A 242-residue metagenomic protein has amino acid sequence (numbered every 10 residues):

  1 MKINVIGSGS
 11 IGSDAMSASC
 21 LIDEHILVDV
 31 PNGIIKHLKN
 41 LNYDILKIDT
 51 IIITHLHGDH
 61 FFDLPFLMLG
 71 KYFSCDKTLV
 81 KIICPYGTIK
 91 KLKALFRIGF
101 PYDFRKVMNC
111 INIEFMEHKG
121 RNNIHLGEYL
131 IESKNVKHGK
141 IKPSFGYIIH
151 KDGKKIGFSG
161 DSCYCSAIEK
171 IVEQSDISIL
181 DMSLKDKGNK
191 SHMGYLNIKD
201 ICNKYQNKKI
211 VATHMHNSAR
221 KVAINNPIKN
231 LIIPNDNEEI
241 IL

Functional and structural regions predicted by a protein language model:
M1-L41, S144-G160, I177: Conserved beta-strand hairpin/beta-sheet module of binuclear metal-dependent hydrolase folds, prominently
S13-A15, C110-N112, E117-K185: Active-site-proximal loop/helix segment associated with metal-binding centers of metalloenzymes
L27-P31, D49-H55, D59, C84-P85 (+4 more regions): Active-site neighborhood of phospho(di)ester-bond hydrolases with catalytic His/Asp-centered motifs
G33, G58, I89, H138 (+2 more regions): Residue-level marker for beta-strand->alpha-helix junctions and adjacent short loops that shape enzyme
I35-I83, D176-I177: Active-site metal-binding motif and surrounding structural segment of the metallo-beta-lactamase
L67-K81, I141-F145, H150, K190-M215: P-loop/Walker A phosphate-binding loop and immediately adjacent motor/lid segment at beta-alpha junctions
T78-E114: Acidic/polar short surface loop at catalytic or gating sites that assists cofactor/ion binding and chemistry
Y164-L242: Cap/insert and terminal regions of metallo-dependent hydrolase folds
